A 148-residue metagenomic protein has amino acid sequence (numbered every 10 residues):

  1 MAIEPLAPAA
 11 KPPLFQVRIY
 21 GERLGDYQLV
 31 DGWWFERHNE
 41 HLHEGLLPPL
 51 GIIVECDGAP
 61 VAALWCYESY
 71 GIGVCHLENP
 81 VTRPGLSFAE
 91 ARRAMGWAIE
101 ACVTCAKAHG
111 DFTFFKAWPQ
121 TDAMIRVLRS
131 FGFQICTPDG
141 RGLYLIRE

Functional and structural regions predicted by a protein language model:
M1-A2, E148: Short intrinsically disordered terminal tails
A2-H43: Short amphipathic alpha-helix that is part of the acyltransferase structural core
F15, P49, G132-C136: Short glycine-aromatic motifs
D31-C56, A62-V81: A conserved beta-strand-loop-helix scaffold within acyl/acetyltransferase catalytic domains
L42, F114-F115, C136: A local structural micro-motif
E55-D57, R147-E148: Active-site beta-strand termini and strand-to-loop segments that position acidic
C75-G132: Acyl-donor binding region in acyl/amide transferases
W118, Q134-E148: Conserved catalytic-core motifs of GNAT/GCN5-like acyltransferases
